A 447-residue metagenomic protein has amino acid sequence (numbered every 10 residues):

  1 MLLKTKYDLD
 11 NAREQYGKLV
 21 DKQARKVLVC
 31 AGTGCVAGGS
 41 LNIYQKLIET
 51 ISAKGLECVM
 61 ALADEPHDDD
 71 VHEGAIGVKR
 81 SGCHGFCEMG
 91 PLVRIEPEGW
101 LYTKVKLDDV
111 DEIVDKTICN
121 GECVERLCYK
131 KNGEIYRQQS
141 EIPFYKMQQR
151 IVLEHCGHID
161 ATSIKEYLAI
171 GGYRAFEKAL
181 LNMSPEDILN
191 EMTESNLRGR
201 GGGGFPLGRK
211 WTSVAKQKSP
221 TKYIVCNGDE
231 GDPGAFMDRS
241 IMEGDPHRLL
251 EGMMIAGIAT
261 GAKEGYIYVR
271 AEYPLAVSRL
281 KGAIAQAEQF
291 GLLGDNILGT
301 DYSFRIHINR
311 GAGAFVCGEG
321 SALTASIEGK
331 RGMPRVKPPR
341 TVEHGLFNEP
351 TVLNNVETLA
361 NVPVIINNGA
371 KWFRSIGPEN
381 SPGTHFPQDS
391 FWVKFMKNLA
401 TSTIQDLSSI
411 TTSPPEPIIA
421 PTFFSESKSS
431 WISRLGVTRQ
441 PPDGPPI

Functional and structural regions predicted by a protein language model:
M1-F391: Feature of Fe-S/electron-transfer and energy-metabolism proteins that preferentially highlights extended coupling
E112, D187, M254, R305 (+6 more regions): Generic short N-terminal amphipathic or hydrophobic helices
S390-T403, S408-S409, S413, P417 (+2 more regions): Low-acidity, Ser/Thr- and Arg-rich intrinsically disordered low-complexity segments
P442-G444: Short, intrinsically disordered C-terminal tails of secreted or membrane-associated proteins
